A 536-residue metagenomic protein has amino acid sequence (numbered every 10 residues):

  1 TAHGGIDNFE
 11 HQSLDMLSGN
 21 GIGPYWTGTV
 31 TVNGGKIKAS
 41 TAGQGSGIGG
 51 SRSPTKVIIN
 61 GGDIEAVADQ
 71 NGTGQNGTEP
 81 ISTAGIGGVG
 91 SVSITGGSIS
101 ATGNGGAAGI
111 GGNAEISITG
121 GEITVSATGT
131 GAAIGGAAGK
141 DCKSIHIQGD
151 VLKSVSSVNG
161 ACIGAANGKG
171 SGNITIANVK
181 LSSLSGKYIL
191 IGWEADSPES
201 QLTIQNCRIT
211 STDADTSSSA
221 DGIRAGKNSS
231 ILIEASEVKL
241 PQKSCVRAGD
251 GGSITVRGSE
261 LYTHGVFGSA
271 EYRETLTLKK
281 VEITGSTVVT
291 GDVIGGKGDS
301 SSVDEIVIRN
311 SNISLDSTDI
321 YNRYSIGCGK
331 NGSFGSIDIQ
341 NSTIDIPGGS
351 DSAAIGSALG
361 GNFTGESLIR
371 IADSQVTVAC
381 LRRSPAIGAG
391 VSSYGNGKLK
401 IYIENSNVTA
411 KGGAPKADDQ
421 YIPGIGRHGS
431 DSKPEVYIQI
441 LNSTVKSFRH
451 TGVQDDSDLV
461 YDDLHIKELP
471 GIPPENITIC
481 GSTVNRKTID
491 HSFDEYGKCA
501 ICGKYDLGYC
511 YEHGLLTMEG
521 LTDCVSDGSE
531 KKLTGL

Functional and structural regions predicted by a protein language model:
T1-T41, I48-G103, I110-T128, G136-S156 (+8 more regions): Surface-exposed loop/turn motifs in large extracellular/passenger domains
S40, G471, T478-L536: Extracellular adhesion/carbohydrate-binding repeat motifs centered on closely spaced tryptophans
S46, A108, A132, A161 (+1 more regions): Glycine-centered loop/turn positions within well-structured domains that cap or flank conserved ligand/cofactor-binding
I48, I110, I134, I163 (+7 more regions): Low-complexity, Gly/Pro
